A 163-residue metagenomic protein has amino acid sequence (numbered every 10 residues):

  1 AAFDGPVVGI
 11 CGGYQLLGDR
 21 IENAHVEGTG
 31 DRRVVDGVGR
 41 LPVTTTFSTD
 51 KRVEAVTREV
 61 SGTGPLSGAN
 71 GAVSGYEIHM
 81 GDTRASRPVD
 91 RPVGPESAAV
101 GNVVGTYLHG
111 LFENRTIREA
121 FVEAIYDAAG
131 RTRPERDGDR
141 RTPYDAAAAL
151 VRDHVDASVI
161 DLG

Functional and structural regions predicted by a protein language model:
A1-T63, A69-S74: Cysteine-nucleophile active-site neighborhood
Y14, T45, M80-D82, G110-N114: Glycine-rich beta-alpha junction loops
V38, I78, H109: Hydrophobic, well-ordered secondary-structure elements that form the walls of internal hydrophobic environments
V43-T46, D50, T63, T83 (+2 more regions): Generic secondary-structure signature for well-ordered alpha-helical cores
D50-R52, R87-V89, R115-A120: Short conserved micro-motifs at the rims of enzyme active sites and ligand-binding pockets
E59, E77, Y144-A146: Short, low-complexity N-terminal tether/leader segments at secretion or assembly junctions of large, surface-exposed
G62-N102: Catalytic beta-strand/loop cores that center a nucleophilic Ser/Cys/Thr and support acyl-enzyme chemistry
E96, G101-G163: Acyltransferase
